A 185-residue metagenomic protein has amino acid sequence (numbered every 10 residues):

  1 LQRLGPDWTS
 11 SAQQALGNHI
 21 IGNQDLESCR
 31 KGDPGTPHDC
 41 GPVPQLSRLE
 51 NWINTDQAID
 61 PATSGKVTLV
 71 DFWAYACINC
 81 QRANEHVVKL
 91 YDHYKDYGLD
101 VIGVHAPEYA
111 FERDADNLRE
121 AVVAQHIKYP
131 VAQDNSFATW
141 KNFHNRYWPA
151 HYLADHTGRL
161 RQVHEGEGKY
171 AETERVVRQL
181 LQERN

Functional and structural regions predicted by a protein language model:
L1-L49, S64: N-proximal helix/coil linker or "cap" segments that precede and/or mark the start of modular domains
Q45-T68, Y91-Y94: A short beta-strand-turn-helix
W52, W73-A76, C80, W140 (+1 more regions): Signature tryptophan residues that serve as conserved aromatic anchors
W52-D56, N79, F111-E112, A171: Short, solvent-exposed loop/turn elements at domain surfaces
Q57-Q81, V87, V101-V104: Short active-site neighborhood of thiol/selenol oxidoreductases, capturing the structured segment around
K66, A121-Y129, Q133-R178: Thiol/disulfide oxidoreductase modules built on the thioredoxin-like
Q81-Q125, A132-K141: Structural microenvironment flanking redox-active thiols in thiol-disulfide oxidoreductases
V177-N185: Short, hydrophobic alpha-helical segments
